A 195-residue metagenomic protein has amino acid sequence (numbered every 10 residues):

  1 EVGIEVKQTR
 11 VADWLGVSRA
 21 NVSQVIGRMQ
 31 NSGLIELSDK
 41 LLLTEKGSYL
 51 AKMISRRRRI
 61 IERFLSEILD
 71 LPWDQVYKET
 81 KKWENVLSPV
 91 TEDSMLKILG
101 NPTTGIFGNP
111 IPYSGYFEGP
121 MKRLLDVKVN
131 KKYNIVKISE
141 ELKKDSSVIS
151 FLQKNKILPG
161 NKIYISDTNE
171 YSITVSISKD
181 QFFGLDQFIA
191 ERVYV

Functional and structural regions predicted by a protein language model:
E1-G3: Short helix-capping/hinge SLiMs at alpha-helix to coil transitions
E5-L37, G47: N-terminal helix-turn-helix
T9, D13, Q24-G27, E45 (+6 more regions): Solvent-exposed alpha-helical segments within well-ordered globular domains of core cellular machineries
D39-R59: Basic, amphipathic "hinge/linker" alpha-helix immediately C-terminal to the N-terminal HTH DNA-binding motif
R56-D93: Ordered, amphipathic secondary-structure segments that act as subunit-interaction surfaces in large macromolecular
N85-E191: Mid-protein regulatory/catalytic core that forms ligand/cofactor-binding pockets and protein-protein interaction
